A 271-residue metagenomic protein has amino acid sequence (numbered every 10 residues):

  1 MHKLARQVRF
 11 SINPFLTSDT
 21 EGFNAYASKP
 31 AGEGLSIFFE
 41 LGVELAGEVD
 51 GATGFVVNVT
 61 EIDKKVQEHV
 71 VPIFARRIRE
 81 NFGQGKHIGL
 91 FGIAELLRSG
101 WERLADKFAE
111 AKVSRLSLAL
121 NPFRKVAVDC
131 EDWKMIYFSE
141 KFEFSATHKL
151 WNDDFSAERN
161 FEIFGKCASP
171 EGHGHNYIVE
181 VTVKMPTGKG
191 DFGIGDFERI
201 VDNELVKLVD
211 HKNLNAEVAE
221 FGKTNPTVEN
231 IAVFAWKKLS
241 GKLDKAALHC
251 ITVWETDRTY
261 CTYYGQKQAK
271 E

Functional and structural regions predicted by a protein language model:
M1-E271: Charge-rich, low-complexity N-terminal segments
